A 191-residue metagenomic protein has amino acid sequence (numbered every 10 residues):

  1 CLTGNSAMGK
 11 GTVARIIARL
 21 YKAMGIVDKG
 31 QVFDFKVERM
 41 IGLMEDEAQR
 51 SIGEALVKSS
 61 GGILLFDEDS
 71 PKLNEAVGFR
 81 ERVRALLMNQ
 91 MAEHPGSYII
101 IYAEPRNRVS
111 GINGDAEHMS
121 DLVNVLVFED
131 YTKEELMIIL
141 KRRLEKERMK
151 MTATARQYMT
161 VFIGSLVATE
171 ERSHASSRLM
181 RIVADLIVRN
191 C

Functional and structural regions predicted by a protein language model:
C1-G30, E54-V57: Walker A/P-loop
S6-M8, R39-I41, S70-K72, P105-S110 (+1 more regions): Conserved nucleotide-binding/hydrolysis micro-motifs of P-loop NTPases
K29-S59, E81: Short glycine-rich substrate-engagement loop in P-loop NTPases that contacts/grips substrate
M44-A48, S70-R84, P95, G111-N113: Conserved ATPase-coupling elements of RecA-like P-loop NTPase cores
L56-K58, V83-Y98, R143: Substrate-engagement module of ASCE P-loop NTPases
L65-D67, A85, S97-R106: Structural recognition of the conserved hydrophobic beta-strand(s) that form the central parallel beta-sheet of P-loop
I112-D130: A short helix-turn-beta junction within AAA+ P-loop NTPase domains corresponding to the substrate/partner-engaging
L126, D130-T132, M137-C191: Conserved AAA+ ATPase small/helical "lid" subdomain
